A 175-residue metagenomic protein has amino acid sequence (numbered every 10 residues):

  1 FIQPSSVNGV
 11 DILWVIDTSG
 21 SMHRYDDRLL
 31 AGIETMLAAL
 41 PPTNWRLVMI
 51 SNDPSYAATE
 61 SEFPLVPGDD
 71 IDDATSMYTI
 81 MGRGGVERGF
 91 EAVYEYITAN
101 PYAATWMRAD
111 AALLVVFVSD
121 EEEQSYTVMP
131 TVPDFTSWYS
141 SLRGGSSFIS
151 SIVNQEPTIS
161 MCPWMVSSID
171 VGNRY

Functional and structural regions predicted by a protein language model:
F1-Y175: Divalent cation-coordinating acidic motifs and surrounding scaffolds that mediate Ca2+/Mg2+/Mn2+/Zn2+-dependent binding
